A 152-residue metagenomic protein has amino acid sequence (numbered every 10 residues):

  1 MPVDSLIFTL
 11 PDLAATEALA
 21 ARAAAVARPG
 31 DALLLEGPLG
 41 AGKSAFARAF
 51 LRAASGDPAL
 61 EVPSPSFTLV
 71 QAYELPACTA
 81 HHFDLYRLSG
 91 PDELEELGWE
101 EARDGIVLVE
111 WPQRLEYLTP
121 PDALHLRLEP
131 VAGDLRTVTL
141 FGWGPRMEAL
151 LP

Functional and structural regions predicted by a protein language model:
P2-A20: N-terminal pre-Walker A segment at the start of P-loop NTPase domains
L6, G90-P152: Short phosphate-coordinating micro-motif centered on Lys-Gly-acidic
A24-G30: Phosphate-binding P-loop
L33-L35: Hydrophobic anchor at the beta1->P-loop junction of P-loop NTPases
P38: P-loop (Walker A) phosphate-binding loop of NTP-binding proteins
K43: Conserved lysine of the Walker
D57-Y73: Short beta-strand-centered segment that lines the nucleotide-binding/catalytic pocket of NTP-utilizing
